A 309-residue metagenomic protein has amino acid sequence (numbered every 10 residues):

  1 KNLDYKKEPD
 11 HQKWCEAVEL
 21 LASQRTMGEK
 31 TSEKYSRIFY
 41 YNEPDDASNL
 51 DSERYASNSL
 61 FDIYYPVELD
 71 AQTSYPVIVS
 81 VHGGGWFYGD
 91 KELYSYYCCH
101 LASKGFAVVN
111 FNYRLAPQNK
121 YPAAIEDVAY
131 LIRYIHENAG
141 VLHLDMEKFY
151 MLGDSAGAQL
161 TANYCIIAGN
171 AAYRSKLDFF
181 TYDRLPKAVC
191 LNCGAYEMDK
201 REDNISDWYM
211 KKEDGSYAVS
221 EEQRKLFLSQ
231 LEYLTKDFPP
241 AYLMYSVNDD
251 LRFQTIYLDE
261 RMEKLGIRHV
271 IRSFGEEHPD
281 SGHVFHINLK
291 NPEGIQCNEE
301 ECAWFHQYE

Functional and structural regions predicted by a protein language model:
K1-E309: Alpha/beta-hydrolase superfamily serine-hydrolase fold, recognizing
